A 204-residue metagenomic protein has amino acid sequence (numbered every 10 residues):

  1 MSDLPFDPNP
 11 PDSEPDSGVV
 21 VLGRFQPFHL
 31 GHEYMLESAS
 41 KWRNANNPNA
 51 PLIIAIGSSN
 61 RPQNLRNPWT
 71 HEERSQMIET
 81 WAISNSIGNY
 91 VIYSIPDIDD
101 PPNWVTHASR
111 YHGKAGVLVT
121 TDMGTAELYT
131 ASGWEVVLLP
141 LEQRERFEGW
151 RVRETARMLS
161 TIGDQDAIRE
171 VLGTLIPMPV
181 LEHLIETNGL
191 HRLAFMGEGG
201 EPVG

Functional and structural regions predicted by a protein language model:
M1-G204: Nucleotidyltransferase catalytic core that binds NTPs
